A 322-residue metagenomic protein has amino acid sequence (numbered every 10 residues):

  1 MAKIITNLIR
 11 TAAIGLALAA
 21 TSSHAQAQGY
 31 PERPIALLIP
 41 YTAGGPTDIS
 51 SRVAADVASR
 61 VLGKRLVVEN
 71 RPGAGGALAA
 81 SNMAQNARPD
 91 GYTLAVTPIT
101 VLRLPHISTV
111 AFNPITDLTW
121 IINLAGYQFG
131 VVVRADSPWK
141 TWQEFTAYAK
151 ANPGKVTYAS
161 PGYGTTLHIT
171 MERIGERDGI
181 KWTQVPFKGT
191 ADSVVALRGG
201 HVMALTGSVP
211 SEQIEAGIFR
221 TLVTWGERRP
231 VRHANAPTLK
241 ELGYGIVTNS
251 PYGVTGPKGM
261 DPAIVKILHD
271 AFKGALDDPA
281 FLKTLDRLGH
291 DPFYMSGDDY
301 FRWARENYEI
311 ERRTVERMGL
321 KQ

Functional and structural regions predicted by a protein language model:
M1-N7: N-terminal secretory signal peptides that target proteins for export/translocation
I9-T21: Bacterial N-terminal signal peptides
Q26-D117, K155, Y163, D178-S208 (+3 more regions): N-terminal (or domain-start) structured segment
E32-P34, E176-I180, P262-Q322: An extracytoplasmic/periplasmic, membrane-proximal ligand-sensing/linker region
P46, S50, A54, A58 (+11 more regions): Stable alpha-helical elements in mature extracytoplasmic
Q85-Y92, P105-D192, L239-Y244, N249-T284: Hinge/capping helix and adjacent helix->loop/strand transition within the periplasmic-binding protein
P98-I99, A135, S208-P210, G226 (+1 more regions): Short secondary-structure boundary segments
D192-V247: Anionic-ligand binding region
